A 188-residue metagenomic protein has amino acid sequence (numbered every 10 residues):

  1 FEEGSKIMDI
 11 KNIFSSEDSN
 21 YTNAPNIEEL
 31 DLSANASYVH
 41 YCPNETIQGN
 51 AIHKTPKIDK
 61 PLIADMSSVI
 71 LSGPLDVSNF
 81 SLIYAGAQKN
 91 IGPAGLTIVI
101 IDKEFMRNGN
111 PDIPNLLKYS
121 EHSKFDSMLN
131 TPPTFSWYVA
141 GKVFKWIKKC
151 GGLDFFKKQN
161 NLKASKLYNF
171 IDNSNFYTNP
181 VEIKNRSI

Functional and structural regions predicted by a protein language model:
F1-I7: Substrate-binding/gating loop at the entrance of the active-site cleft, primarily in PLP-dependent aminotransferase-like
E2, N23-P25, G49-K54, S72-S78 (+3 more regions): A short secondary-structure junction signal
M8-S16: A glycine-rich helix N-cap at a beta->alpha junction
I10, L62-I63, T178: Hydrophobic beta-strand scaffold residues
S15-I70: Active-site phosphate-binding strand-loop segment of PLP-dependent enzymes
L82, A87-N169: Active-site C-terminal subdomain of aminotransferase-like
Y177-I188: Conserved PLP-binding catalytic core of the aspartate aminotransferase-like
